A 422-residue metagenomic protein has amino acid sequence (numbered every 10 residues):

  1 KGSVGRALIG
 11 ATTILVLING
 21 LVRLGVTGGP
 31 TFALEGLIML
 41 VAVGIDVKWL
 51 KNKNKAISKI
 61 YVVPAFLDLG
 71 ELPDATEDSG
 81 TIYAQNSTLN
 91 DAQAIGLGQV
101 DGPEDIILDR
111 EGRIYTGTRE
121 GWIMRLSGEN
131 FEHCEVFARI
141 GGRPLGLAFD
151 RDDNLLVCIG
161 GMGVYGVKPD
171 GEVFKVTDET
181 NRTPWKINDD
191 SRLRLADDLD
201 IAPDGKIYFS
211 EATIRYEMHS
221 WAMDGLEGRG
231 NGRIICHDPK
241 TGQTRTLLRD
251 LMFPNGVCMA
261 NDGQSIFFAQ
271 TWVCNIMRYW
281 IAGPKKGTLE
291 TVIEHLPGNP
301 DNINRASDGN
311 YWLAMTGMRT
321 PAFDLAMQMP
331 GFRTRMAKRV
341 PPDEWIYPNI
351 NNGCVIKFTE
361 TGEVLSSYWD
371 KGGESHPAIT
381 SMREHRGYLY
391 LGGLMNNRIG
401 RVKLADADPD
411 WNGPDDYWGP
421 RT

Functional and structural regions predicted by a protein language model:
K1, G5, I9, E35 (+3 more regions): Short glycine-rich loop/turn motifs that provide flexible caps or phosphate-binding loops at active sites
K1-A33: Transmembrane alpha-helical segments in multi-pass inner-membrane proteins
L15-I18, E35-V47: Hydrophobic core segments of alpha-helical transmembrane domains in multi-pass membrane transport and ion-translocation
G25-A33, K51-I60: A cytosolic-side transmembrane-helix exit/cap motif
N54-T422: Sequence-structural signature of mature extracellular/luminal beta-sheet repeat domains, prominently beta-propellers
